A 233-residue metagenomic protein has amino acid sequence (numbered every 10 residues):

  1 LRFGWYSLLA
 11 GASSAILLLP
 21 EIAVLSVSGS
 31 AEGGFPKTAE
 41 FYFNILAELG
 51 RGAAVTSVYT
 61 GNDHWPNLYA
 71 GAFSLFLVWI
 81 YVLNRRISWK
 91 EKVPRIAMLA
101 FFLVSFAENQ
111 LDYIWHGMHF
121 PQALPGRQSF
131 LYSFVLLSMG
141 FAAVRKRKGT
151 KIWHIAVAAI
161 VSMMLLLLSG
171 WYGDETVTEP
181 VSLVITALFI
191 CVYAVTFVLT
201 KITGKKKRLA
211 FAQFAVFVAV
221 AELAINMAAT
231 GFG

Functional and structural regions predicted by a protein language model:
R2, Y6-P94, F101-L103, E108-H116 (+3 more regions): Periplasmic/ER-lumenal interhelical loops and adjacent helix-loop junctions in multi-pass membrane proteins
I96-F106, Q110, H119, P125-G233: Contiguous transmembrane helix-bundle modules in multi-pass membrane proteins
